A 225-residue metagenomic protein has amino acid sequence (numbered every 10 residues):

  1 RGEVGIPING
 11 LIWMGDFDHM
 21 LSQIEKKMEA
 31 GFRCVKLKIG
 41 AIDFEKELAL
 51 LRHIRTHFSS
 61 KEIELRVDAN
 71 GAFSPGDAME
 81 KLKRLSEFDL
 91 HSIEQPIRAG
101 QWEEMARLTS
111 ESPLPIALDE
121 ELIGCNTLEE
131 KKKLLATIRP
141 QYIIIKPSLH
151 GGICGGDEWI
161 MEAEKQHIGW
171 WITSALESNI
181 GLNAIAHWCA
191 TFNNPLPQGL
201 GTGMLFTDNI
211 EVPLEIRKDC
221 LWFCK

Functional and structural regions predicted by a protein language model:
R1-L65, N70-A72, G76-M79, K83-S86 (+1 more regions): N-terminal capping/lid subdomain adjacent to the active-site entrance of alpha/beta enzymes
W13, V35-D43, R66-G71, D89-Q101 (+2 more regions): Catalytic beta/alpha-barrel core
F17-H19, A41-F58, F73-D77, I97-E111 (+3 more regions): Active-site-adjacent beta->alpha loops and helix N-cap segments on the catalytic face of soluble alpha/beta enzymes
E29-R33, H57-K61, K83-H91, T109-I116 (+3 more regions): Glycine-enriched alpha-helix->loop->beta-strand junction motifs that scaffold or abut catalytic
Q95, S174-A175: Hydrophobic alpha-helical scaffolding
E121-T137: A glycine-rich, aromatic-flanked flexible loop/lid motif
I143, P147-G152, Q198-F206: Glycine-rich phosphate-binding active-site loops on the catalytic face of alpha/beta enzymes
A175-K225: Flexible C-terminal active-site loop/helix
